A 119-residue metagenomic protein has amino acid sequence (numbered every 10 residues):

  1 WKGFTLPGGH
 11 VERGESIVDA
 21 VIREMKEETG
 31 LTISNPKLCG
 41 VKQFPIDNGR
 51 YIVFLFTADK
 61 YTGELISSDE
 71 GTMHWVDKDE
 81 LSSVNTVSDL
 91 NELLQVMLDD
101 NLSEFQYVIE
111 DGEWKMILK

Functional and structural regions predicted by a protein language model:
W1-K26, G112-K119: Conserved Nudix-box catalytic region and its N-terminal flanking loop in Nudix hydrolases and closely related
T5, L55, W75: Short aromatic/basic micro-patch
L6, I33, G49-V53: Short connector loops at helix/strand junctions that flank enzyme active sites, especially segments positioning acidic
T32-G40: A short coil-to-beta-strand element that immediately follows conserved catalytic motifs
F44-E64, N91-M97, N101: Active-site-adjacent beta-strand/loop module that shapes the phosphate/pyrophosphate-binding cleft
I66-M97, K115-K119: NUDIX/MutT-family hydrolases
D99-K119: C-terminal regulatory/oligomerization modules of transcriptional regulators
